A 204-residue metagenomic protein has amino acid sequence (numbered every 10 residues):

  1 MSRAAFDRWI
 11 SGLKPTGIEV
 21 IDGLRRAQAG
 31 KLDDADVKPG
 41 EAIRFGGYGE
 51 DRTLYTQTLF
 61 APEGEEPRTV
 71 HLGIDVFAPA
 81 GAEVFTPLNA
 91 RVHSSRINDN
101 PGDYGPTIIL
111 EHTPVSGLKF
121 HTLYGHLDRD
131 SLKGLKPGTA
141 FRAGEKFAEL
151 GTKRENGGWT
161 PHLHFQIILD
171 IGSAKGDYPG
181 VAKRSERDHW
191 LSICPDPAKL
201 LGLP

Functional and structural regions predicted by a protein language model:
M1-D75, P79, E186-P204: Polar/charged, compositionally biased leader and regulatory segments
S2-G17, K133-E155, W159-P204: Acidic, glycine-rich catalytic/binding loops that coordinate metals and/or anionic ligands
E65-P101: Short, glycine/small-residue-enriched coil/turn segments at secondary-structure junctions
H71, H112, H126, H162-H164: Histidine-centered active-site/metal-ligand motif
I74, P106-I108, P161-L163: Short beta-strand micro-motifs in enzyme catalytic cores
V76, A90, L110, G144 (+1 more regions): Terminal peptide-recognition signature
F77-A78, L127-L135: Short alpha-helix capping/helix-loop boundary micro-motifs
T86-S131: Zn2+-dependent peptidoglycan hydrolase active-site motif and core
